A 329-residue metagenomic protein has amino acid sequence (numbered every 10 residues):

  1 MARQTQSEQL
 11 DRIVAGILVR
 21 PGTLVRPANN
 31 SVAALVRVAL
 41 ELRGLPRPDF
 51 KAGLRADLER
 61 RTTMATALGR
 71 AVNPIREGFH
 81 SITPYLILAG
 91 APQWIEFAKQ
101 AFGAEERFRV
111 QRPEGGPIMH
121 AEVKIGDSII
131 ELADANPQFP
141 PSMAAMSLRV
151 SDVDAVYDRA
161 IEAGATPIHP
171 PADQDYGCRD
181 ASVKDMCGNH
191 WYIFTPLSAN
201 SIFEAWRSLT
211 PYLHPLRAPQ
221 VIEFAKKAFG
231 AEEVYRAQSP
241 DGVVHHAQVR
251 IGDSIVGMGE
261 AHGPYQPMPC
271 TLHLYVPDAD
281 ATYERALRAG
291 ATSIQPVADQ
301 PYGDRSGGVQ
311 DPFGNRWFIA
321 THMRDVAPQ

Functional and structural regions predicted by a protein language model:
M1-P21: Charged, compositionally biased N-terminal leader segments and the immediate start of the first structured element
V14-P46, L58-G69: Short alpha-helical interface segments
T66-E96, R107-F108, M143-M146, F194-E223 (+4 more regions): N-terminal beta-strand motif that seeds the catalytic metal site of vicinal oxygen chelate
R70-E77, Y157-W206, H245, R250 (+2 more regions): Vicinal oxygen chelate
S81-G90, M119-K124, A135-I161, R179-K184 (+4 more regions): Vicinal oxygen chelate
Q100-R107, A165-T166, K227-V234, G290-T292: Conserved acetyl-CoA-binding loop of GNAT-fold acetyltransferases
F108-P141, H190-T195, V234-P267, R316-T321: Conserved short beta-strand elements that form part of the metal-binding/catalytic scaffold of enzyme active sites
